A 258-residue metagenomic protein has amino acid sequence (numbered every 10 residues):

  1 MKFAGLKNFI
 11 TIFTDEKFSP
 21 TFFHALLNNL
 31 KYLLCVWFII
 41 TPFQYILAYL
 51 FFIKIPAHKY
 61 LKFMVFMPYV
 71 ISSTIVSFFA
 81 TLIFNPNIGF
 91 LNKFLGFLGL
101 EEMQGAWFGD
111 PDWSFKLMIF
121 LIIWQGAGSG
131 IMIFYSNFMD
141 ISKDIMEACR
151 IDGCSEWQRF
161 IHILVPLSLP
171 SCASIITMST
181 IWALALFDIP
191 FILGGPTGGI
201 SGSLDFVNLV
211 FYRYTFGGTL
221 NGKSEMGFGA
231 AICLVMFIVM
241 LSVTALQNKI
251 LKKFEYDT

Functional and structural regions predicted by a protein language model:
M1-T258: A structural signal for multi-pass alpha-helical bundles of membrane permease subunits that mediate small-molecule
